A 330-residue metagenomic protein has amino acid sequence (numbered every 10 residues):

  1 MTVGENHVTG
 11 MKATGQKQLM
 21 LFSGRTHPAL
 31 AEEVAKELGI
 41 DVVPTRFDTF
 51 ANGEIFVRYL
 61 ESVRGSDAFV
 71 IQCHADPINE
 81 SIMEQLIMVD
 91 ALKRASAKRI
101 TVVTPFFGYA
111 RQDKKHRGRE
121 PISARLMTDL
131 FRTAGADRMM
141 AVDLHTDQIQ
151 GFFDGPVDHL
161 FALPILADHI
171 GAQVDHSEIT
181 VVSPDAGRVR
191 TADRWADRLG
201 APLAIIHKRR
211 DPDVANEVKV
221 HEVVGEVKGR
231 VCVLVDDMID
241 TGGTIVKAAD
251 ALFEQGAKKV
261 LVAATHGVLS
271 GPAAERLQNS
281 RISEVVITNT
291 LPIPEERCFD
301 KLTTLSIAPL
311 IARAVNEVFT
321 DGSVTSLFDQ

Functional and structural regions predicted by a protein language model:
M1-Q330: PRPP-associated nucleotide enzymes
